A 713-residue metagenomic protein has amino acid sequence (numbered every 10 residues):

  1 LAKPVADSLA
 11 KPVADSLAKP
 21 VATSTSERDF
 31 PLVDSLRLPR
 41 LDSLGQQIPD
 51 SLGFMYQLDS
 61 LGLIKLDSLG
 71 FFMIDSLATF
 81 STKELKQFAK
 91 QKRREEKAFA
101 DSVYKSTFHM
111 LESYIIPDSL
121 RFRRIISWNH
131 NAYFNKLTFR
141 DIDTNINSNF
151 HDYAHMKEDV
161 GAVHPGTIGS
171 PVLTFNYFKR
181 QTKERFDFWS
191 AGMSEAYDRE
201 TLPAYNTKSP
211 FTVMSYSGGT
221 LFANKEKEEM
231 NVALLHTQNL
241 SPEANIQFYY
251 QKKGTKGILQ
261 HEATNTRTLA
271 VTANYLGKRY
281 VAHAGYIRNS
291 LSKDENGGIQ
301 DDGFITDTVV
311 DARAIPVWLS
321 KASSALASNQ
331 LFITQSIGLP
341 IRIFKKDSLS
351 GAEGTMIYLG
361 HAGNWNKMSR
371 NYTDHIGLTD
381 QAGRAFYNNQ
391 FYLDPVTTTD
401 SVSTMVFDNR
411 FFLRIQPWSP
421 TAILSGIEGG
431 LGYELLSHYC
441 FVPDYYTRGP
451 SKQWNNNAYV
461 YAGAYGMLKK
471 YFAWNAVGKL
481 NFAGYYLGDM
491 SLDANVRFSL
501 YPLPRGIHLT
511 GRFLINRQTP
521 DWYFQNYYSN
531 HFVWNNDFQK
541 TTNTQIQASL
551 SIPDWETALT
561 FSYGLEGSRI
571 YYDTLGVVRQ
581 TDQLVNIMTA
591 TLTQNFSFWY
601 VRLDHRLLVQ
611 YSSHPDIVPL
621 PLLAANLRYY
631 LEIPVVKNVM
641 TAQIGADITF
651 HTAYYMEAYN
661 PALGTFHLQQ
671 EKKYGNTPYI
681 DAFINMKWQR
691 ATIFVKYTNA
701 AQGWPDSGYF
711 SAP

Functional and structural regions predicted by a protein language model:
A2-A10, A14-N329, L339-A352, Y501 (+2 more regions): Membrane-proximal, glycine/serine-rich, low-complexity loop/turn segments characteristic of large bacterial
S35, S43, S60, S68 (+6 more regions): Exposed, low-structure sequence patches enriched in small/polar residues
Q300-D302, T308, T379-N389, T447-G449: Solvent-exposed loop segments that connect transmembrane elements
F391-L393: Short acidic/glycine-rich loops and adjacent helix/strand connectors that line catalytic pockets where negatively
